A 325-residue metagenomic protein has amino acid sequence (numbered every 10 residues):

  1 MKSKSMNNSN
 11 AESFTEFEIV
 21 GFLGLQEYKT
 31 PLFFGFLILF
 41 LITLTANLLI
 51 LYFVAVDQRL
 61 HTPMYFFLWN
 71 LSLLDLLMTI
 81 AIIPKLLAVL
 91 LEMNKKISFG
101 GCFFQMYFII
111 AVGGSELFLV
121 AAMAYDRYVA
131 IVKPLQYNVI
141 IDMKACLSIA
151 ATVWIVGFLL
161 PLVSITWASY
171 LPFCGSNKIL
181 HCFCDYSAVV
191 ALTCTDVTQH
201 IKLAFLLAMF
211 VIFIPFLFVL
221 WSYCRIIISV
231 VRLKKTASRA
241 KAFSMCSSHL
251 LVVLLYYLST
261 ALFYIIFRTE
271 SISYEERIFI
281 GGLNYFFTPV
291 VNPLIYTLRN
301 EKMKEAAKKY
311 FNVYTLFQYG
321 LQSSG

Functional and structural regions predicted by a protein language model:
M1-G325: Transmembrane helical core of 7TM receptor-like proteins
